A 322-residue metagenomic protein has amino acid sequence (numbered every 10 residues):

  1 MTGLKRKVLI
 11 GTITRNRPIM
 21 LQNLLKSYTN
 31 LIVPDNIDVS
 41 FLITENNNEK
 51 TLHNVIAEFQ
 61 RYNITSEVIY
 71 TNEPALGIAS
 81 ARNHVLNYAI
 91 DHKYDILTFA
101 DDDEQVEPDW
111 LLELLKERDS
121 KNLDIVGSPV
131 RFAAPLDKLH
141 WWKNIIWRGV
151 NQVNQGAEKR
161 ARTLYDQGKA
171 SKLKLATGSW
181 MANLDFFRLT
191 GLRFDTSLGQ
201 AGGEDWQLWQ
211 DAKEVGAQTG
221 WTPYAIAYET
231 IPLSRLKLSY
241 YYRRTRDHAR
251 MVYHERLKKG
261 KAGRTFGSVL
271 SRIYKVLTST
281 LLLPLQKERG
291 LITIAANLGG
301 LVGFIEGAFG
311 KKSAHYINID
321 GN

Functional and structural regions predicted by a protein language model:
R17-I32: Short, well-formed alpha-helical segments that are part of the catalytic scaffolds of diverse glycosyltransferases
L42-I56, E104: A conserved acidic beta->alpha catalytic loop
E73-H92: Glycine-rich, basic loop-to-helix element that forms the pyrophosphate-binding segment of sugar-nucleotide handling
K93-Q105: Short beta-strand-to-loop acidic/aromatic patch adjacent to the donor-nucleotide binding site
D109-K143: Conserved donor NDP-sugar-binding/catalytic core segment of glycosyltransferases
I146-K172: Short, flexible, basic/aromatic active-site loop/helix in glycosyltransferases
T177, G199-Q210: Acidic donor-binding loop at a coil-to-helix junction in glycosyltransferase catalytic cores that engages
R243-R250, K261-N322: Non-catalytic, C-terminal membrane-associated alpha-helical segments of glycosyltransferases
